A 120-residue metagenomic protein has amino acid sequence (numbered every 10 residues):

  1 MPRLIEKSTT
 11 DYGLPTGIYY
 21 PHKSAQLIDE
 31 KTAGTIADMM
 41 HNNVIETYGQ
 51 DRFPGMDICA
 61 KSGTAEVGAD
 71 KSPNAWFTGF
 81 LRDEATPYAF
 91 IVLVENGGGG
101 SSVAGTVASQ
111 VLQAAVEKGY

Functional and structural regions predicted by a protein language model:
M1-H22, K31, A37-Y120: Active-site beta-strand/loop architecture of penicillin-binding DD-peptidases
